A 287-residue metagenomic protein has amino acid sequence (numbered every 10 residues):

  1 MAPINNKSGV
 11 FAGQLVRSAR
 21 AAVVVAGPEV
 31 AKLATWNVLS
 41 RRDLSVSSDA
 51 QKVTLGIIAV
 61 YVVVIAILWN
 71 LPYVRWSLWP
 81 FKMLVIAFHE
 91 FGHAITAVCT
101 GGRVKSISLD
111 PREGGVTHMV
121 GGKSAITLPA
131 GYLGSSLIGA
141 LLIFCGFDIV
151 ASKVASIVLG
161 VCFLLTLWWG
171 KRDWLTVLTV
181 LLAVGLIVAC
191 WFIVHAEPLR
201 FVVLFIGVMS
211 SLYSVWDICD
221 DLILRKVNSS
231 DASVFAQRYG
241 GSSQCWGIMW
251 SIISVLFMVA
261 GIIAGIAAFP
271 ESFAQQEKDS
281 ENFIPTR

Functional and structural regions predicted by a protein language model:
M1-R42, E281-R287: Extracellular/lumenal N-termini and interhelical loops of multi-pass eukaryotic membrane proteins
P28-P80: Active-site scaffold of zinc-dependent metalloenzymes
V60, A130-G139, S254-V255: Hydrophobic alpha-helical transmembrane segments
P72-A125: Small-residue-rich helix-interface/hinge motifs
L137-L142, L159-T166, L181-C190: Hydrophobic, membrane-inserted alpha-helices
I143-L159: Structural signature of hydrophobic alpha-helical transmembrane segments
G170-R287: C-terminal membrane-associated helical module and adjoining short loops/tails
